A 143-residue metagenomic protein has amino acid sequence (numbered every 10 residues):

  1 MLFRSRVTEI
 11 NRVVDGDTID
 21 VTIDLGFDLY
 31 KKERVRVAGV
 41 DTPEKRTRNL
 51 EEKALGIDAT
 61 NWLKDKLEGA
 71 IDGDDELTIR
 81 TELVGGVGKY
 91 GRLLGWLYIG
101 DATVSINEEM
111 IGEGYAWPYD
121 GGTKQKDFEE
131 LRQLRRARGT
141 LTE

Functional and structural regions predicted by a protein language model:
M1-E143: Small beta-barrel nucleic-acid-binding modules, primarily SNase/OB-fold domains and secondarily Tudor-like barrels
